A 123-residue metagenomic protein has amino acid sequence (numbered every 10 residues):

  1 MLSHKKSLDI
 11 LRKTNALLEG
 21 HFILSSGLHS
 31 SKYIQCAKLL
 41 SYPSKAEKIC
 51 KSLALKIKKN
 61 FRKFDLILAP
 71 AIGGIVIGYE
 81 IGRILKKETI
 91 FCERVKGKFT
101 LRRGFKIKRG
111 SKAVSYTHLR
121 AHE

Functional and structural regions predicted by a protein language model:
L2-R62: Active-site-facing substrate-recognition patch
N15, F22, L68-A69, I77: Short, flexible coil/turn micro-motifs enriched in small/turn-prone residues
G27, I67, T89: Conserved hydrophobic/aromatic pocket- or pore-lining residues that grip, position, or stack substrates in active sites
R62-K63, S111: Short coil/turn segments at beta-strand junctions that form active-site/ligand-binding loops
K63-A71: Short glycine-rich phosphate-binding loop at a beta-alpha junction
G74: Glycine-rich beta-to-alpha active-site loop
I77-S115: Short, glycine/charge-rich flexible loops or terminal/linker lids adjacent to PRPP-binding catalytic cores
T117-E123: Conserved small/polar residues in nucleotide/adenosyl-binding loops
